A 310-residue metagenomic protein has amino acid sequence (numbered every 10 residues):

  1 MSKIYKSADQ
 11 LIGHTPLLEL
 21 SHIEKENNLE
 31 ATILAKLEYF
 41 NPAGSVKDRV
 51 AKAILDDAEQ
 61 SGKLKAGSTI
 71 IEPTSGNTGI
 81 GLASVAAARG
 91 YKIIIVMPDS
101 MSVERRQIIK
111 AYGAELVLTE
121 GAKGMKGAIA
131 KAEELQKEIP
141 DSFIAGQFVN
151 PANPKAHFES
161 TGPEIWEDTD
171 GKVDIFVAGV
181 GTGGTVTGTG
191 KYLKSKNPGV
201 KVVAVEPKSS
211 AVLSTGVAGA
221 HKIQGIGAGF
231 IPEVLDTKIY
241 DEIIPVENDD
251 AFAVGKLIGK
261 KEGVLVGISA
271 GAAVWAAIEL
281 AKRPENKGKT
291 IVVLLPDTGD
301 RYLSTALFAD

Functional and structural regions predicted by a protein language model:
M1-D310: PLP-dependent amino-acid enzyme catalytic core
